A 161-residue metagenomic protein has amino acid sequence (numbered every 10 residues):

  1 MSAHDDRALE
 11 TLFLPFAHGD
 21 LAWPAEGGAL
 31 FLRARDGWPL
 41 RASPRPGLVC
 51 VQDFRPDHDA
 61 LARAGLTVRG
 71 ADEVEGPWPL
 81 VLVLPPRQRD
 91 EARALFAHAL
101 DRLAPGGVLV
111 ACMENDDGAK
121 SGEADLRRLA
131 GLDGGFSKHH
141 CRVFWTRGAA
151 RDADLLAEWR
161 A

Functional and structural regions predicted by a protein language model:
M1-G27, A150-R151, L156-A161: S-adenosyl-L-methionine
L21-P39: Conserved class I S-adenosyl-L-methionine
A22-G28, P44-R45, G76-P77: Short helix-loop-beta connector
G28-R33, G47-D53, V68, T146: Short, hydrophobic beta-strand segments that form beta-sheet elements in well-ordered domains
L30-D36, V51-F54, L84-P86, C112-N115: Structural motif
P56-R69: Short, conserved SAM-binding/catalytic segment of Class I S-adenosyl-L-methionine-dependent methyltransferases
R69-R89: A short acidic, Gly/Pro-enriched loop at the edge of an enzyme's catalytic core that lines a small-molecule cofactor
L82, R87-A161: N-terminal auxiliary segments of SAM/dcSAM-dependent transferases
